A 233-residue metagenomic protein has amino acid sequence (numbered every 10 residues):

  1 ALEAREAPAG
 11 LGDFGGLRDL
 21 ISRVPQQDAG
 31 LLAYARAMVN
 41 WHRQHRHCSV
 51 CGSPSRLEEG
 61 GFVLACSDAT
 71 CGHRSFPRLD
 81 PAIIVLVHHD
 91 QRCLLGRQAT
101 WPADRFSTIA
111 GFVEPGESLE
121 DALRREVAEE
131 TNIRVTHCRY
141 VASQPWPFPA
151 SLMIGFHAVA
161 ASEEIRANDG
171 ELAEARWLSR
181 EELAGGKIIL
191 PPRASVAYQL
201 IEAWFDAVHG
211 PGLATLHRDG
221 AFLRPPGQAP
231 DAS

Functional and structural regions predicted by a protein language model:
A1-H45, R56-E58, P102-F106, N168-S233: Nudix hydrolase/Nudix homology domain
Y34-L86: Cys/His-rich short segments
G60, L79, S107, A150-S151 (+1 more regions): Short glycine/proline-enriched turns and hinge-like loops at secondary-structure junctions
V63, A142-S143: Positions that flank functional sites
L64-S107, F112, R134-V135, A158-A160: N-terminal strand-loop-strand
I83, L152-I154, A173: Change "...and in nucleic-acid phosphodiester-cleaving endonucleases..." to "...and in nucleic-acid processing enzymes
S107-A142, F156, E164: The catalytic Nudix box helix
Q144-D169: Active-site-adjacent beta-strand/loop module that shapes the phosphate/pyrophosphate-binding cleft
